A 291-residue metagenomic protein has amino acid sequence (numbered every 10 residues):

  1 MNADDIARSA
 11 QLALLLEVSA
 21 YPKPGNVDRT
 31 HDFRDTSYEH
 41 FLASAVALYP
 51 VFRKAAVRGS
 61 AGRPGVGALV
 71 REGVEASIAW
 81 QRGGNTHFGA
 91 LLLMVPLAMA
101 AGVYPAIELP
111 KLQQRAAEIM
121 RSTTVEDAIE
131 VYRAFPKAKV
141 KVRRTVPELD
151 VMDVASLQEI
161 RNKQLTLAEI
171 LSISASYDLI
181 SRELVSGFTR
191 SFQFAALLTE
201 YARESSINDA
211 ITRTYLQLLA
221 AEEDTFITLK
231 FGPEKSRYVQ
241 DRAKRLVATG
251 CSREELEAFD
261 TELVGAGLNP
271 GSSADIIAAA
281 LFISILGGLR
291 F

Functional and structural regions predicted by a protein language model:
M1-P64, A101-T261, G265, G287-F291: Phosphate-rich cofactor/ligand-interacting catalytic cores and adjacent structured alpha/beta frameworks
K54-E108: Long, hydrophobic/aromatic-enriched structural stretches that serve as scaffold segments
L69, G89-L93, V131, I207-T214 (+1 more regions): Residue-level detector of well-ordered alpha-helical segments, enriched for hydrophobic/aromatic packing positions
R82-P96, A266-F282: Conserved phosphate/anionic-ligand binding catalytic regions in large, soluble enzymes, centered on
